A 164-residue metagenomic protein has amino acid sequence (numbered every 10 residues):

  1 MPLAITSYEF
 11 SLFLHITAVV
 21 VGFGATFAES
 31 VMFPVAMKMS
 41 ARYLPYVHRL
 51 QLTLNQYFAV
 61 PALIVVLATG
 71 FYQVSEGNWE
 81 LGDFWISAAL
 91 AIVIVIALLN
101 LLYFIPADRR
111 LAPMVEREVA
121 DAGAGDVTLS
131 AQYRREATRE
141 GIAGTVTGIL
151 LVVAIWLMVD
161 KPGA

Functional and structural regions predicted by a protein language model:
M1-A164: Polytopic transmembrane helical bundles with strong interfacial aromatic enrichment
